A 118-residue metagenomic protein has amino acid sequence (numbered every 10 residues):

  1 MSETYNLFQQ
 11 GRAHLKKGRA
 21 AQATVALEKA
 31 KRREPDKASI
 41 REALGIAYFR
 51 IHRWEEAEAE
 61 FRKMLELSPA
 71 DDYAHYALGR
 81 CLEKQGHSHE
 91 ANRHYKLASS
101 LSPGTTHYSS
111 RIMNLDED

Functional and structural regions predicted by a protein language model:
M1-N6, K29: TPR-adjacent "capping" and linker segments in tetratricopeptide-repeat scaffold/adaptor proteins
K16-K29, I51-K63, Q85-L97: Structural signature of tandem alpha-helical TPR/SEL1-like repeats, specifically the intra-repeat loop/turn
D72, R80-H107, M113: TPR/TPR-like (Sel1-like) alpha-helical repeat modules
